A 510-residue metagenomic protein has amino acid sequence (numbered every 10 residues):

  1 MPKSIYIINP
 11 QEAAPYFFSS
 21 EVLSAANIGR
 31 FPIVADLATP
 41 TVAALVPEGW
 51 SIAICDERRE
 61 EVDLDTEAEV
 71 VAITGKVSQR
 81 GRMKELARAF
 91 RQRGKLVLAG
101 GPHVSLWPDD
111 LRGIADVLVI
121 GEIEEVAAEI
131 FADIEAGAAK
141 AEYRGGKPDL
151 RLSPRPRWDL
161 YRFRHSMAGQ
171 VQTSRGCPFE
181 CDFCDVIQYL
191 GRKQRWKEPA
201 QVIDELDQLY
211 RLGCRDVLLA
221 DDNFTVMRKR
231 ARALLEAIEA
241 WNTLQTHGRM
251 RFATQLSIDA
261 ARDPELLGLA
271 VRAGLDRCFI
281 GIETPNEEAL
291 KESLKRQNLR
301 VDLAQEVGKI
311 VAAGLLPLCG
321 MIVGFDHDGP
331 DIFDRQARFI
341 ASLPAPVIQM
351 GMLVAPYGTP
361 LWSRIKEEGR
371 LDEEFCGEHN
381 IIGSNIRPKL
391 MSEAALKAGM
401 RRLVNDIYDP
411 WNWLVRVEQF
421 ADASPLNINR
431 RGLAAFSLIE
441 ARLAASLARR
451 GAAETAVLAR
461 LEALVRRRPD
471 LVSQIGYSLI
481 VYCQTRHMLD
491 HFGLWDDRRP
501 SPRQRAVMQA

Functional and structural regions predicted by a protein language model:
M1-I7, E12-Y16, I28, S51-I54 (+2 more regions): Radical SAM enzyme core and accessory elements
M1-L212: Acidic, low-complexity intrinsically disordered segments
I7, I73, I120, L219-D221 (+2 more regions): Conserved beta-strand positions
E12-E21, D109, R228-K229, E288-S293 (+3 more regions): Flexible glycine/acidic-rich beta-alpha junction loops that bind and position SAM and/or redox cofactors in anaerobic
A43, K84-R88, P108, F131 (+4 more regions): Short amphipathic alpha-helical segments and helix-helix/interface helices
D63, A68-A72, L234-W241, G329-P346 (+1 more regions): Short, electropositive alpha-helical surface patch
D110-E129, L269-R277, R335-M350: Structural recognition of alpha->loop->beta junctions
P154-L318, V323-R338, K366: Radical SAM [4Fe-4S] cluster-binding motif and immediate context
